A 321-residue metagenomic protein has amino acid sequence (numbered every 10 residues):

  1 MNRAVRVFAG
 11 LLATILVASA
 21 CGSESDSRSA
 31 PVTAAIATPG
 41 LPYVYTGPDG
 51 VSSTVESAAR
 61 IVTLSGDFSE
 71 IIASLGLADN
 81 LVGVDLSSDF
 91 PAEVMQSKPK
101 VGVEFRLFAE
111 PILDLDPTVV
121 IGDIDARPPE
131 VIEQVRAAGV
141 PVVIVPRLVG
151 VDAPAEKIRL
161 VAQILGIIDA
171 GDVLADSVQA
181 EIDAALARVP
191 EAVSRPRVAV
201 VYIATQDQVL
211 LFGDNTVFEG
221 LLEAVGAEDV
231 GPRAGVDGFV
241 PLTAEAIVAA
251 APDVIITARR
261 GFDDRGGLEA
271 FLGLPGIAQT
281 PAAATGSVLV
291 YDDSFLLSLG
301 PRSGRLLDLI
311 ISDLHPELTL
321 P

Functional and structural regions predicted by a protein language model:
N2-L12, S19-D67, D169-V201, S312-P321: Bacterial Sec-exported substrate-binding components of ABC uptake systems
T46-D49, V101-E110, L148, G235-A244: Short helix-initiation/N-cap motifs at beta->coil->alpha
A59-I124, V230: A short, structured surface patch at a secondary-structure boundary
S65, I124-D125, R147, Y202 (+4 more regions): Short secondary-structure boundary segments
V101, F108-I124, V140, T243-R260: Proline-aspartate-enriched helix->loop->beta-strand connector
R127-A137, V254-L272: A ligand-binding cleft/hinge motif common to bilobed small-molecule-binding domains
E130-D207, G231-P232, G286-P321: Extracytoplasmic substrate-binding proteins
D214-F239, R259: His/Asp/Glu-enriched short active-site or ligand-binding loop at hydrolase and phosphoryl-transfer sites
